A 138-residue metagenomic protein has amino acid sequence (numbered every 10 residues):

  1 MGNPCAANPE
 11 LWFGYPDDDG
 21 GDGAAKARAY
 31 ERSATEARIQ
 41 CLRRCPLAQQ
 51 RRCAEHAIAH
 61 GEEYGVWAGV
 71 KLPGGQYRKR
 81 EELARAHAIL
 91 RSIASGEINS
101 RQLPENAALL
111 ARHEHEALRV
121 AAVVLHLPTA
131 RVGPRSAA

Functional and structural regions predicted by a protein language model:
M1-N3, E10-R51, E55, A59-E62: Immediate flanking context of iron-sulfur cluster ligation sites
R28-T35, R51-S95: Polybasic, low-complexity binding patches
R80-A138: Short flanking/linker segments adjacent to small metal-binding domains or redox-active Cys/His motifs
